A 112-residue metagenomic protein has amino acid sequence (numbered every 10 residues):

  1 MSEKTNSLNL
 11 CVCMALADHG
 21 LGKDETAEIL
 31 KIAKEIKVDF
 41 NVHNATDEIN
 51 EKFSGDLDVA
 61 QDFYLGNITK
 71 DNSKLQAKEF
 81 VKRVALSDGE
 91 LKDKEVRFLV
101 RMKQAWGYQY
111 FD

Functional and structural regions predicted by a protein language model:
M1-D112: Small-residue-enriched hydrophobic alpha-helices in membranes
